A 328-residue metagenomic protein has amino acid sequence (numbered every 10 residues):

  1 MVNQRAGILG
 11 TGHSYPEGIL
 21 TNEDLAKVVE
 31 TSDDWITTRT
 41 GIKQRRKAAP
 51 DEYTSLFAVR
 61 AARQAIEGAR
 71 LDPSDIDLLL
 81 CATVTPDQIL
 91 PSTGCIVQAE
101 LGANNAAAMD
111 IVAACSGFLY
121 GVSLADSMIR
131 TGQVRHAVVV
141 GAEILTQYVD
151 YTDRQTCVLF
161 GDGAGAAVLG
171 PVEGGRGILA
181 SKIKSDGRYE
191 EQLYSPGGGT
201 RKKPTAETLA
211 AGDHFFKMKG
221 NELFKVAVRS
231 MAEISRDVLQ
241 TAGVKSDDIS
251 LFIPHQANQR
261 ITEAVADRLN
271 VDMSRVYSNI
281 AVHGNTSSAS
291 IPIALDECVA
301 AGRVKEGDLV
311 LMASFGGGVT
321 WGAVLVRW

Functional and structural regions predicted by a protein language model:
M1-P50, D153-K225, R229, E233 (+1 more regions): Condensing-enzyme catalytic core mediating Claisen C-C bond formation in acyl metabolism
I8-G10, I36, A65, L79 (+8 more regions): Buried hydrophobic positions in well-ordered alpha/beta secondary-structure cores of metabolic enzymes
S14, A82-D87, A113-F118, G141-T146 (+3 more regions): Acidic, glycine-rich active-site loops and adjacent beta-strand->loop/helix elements that engage anionic groups
W35-L56, V84-A137, D267-L295: Conserved catalytic cysteine-centered active-site region of acyl-thioester-dependent Claisen-condensing enzymes
A61-D77, E233-S250, C298, G302-R303: Phosphate/pyrophosphate-binding loops at sites that engage ATP/ADP/AMP, CoA/4′-phosphopantetheine, polyphosphate
R130-A164: Flexible, glycine-rich active-site loops centered on histidine and acidic residues that chelate a metal or position
A227-A232, S246, S250-L269: Active-site pocket-lining segment
I293-A313, V319-W328: Catalytic phosphate/nucleotide-handling subdomain of diverse soluble enzymes
